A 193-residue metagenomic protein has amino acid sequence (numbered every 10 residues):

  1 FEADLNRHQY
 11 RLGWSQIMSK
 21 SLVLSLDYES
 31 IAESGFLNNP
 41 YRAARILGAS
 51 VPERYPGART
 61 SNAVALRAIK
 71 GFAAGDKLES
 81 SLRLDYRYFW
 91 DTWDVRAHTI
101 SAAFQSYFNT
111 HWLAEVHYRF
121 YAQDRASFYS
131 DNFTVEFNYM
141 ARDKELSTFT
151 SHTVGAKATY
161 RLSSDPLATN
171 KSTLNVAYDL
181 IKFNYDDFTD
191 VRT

Functional and structural regions predicted by a protein language model:
F1-R7: Flexible loop and strand-edge segments within Gram-negative outer membrane beta-barrel domains
A3, G13-M18: Eukaryote-skewed repeat-based solenoidal scaffolds used as protein-protein interaction platforms, primarily
S19, A73-K77: Edge/loop elements at the starts and ends of beta-strands within beta-rich repeat scaffolds
V23-S25: Long, contiguous binding/interaction regions
D27-I69, A74, F89-S101, Q105 (+1 more regions): Outer membrane beta-barrel transmembrane domains
E79-S81: Hydrophobic, structured segments
